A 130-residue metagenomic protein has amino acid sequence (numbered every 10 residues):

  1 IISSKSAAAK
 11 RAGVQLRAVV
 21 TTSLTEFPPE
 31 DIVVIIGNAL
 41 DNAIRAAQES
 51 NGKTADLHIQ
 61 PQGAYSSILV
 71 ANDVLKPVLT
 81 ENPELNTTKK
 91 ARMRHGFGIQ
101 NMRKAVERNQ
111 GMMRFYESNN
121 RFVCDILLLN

Functional and structural regions predicted by a protein language model:
I1-A12, S66: Short beta-to-alpha transition helix within the HATPase_c
L16-I36: Conserved short strand/loop->alpha-helix "switch" segment adjacent to the catalytic nucleotide/phosphoryl-transfer site
L16-T22, P61-G63, V74, E117: Heptad-repeat coiled-coil segments of the DHp/HisKA dimerization-phosphoacceptor module
P29-G52, A105: Conserved ATP-binding N-box helix of the HATPase_c
S50, T54-A64: Short beta-strand/loop element within the Bergerat-fold HATPase_c
S66-F97: Glycine-rich/acidic phosphate-handling loop/turn and adjacent ATP-lid/helix of nucleotide-binding kinase/ATPase domains
K76, S118-D125: Glycine-rich nucleotide-binding loop
N101-G111: Conserved glycine-/histidine-rich ATP-lid loop and adjacent helix of the Bergerat-fold HATPase_c
